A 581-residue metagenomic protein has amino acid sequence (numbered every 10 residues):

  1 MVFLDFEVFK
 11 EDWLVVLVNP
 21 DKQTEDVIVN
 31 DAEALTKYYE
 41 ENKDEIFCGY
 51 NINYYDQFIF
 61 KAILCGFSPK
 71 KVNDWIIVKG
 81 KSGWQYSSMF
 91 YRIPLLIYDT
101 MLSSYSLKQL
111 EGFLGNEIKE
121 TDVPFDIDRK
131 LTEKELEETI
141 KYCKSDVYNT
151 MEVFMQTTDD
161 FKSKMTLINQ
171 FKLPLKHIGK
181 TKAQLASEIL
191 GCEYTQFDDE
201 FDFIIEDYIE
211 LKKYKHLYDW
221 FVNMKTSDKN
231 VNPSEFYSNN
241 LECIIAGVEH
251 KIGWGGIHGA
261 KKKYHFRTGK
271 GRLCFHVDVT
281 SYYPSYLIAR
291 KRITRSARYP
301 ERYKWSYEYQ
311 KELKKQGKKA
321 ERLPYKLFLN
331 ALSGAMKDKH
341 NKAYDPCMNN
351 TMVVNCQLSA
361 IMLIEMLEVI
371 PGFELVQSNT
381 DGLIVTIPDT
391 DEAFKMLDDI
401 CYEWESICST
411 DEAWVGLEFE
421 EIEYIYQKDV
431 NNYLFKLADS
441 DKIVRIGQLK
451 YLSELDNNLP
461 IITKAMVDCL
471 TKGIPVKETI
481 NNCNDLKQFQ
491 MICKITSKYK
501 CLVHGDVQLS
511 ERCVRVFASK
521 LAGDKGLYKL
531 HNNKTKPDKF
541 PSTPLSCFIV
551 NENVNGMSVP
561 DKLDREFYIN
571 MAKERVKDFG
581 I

Functional and structural regions predicted by a protein language model:
M1-K79, F236-R267: Conserved RNase H-like, two-metal-ion catalytic cores of nucleic-acid enzymes
M1-V8, I97-D99, F275-V277: Two-metal-ion RNase H-like nuclease active-site motif
D12, Y54-I59, Y105-S106, P284-S285 (+1 more regions): Short catalytic/ligand-binding loop motif for oxyanion handling, primarily in non-cytosolic enzymes, centered on
F47-C48, I52, Q57, S68-Y148: Active-site-proximal helix-loop-helix substrate-binding element of RNase H-like nuclease domains
Q85-I93, T100, L173-H177, E418-L434: Short, conserved secondary-structure transition motifs
M101-L107, E117, D122-K130, A246-L363 (+1 more regions): Helical catalytic core of nucleic-acid polymerases
F113, E117-T121, I127-F275, V279-T280 (+8 more regions): Conserved "right-hand" nucleotidyltransferase catalytic core of DNA-directed polymerases
Y237-L241, I245, Q357, F394-I581: C-terminal, non-catalytic extensions of nucleic-acid polymerases
